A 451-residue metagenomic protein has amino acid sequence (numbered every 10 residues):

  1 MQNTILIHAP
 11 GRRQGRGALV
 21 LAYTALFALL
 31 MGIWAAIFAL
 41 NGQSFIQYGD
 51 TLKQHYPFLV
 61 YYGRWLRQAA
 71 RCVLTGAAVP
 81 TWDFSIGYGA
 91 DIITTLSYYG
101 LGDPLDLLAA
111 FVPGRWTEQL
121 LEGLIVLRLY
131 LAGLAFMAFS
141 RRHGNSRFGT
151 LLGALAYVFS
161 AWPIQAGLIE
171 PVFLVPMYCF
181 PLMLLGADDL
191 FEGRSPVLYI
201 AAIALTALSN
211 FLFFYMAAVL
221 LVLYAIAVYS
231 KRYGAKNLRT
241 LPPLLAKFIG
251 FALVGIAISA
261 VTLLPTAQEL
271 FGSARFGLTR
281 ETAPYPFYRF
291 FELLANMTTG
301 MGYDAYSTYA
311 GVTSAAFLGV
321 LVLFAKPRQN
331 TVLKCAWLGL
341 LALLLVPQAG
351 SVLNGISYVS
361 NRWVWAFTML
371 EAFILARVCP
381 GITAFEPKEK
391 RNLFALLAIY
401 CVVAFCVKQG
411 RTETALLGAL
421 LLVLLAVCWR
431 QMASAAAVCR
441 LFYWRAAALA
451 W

Functional and structural regions predicted by a protein language model:
M1-F38, P243, K247, R430-Q431 (+1 more regions): Start-transfer (signal-anchor) and selected internal transmembrane alpha helices of multi-pass inner/ER membrane
R16-L52, P57, F251-P265, A450: Transmembrane signal-anchor helices characteristic of membrane glycosylation enzymes that use polyprenol
F27, L129-H143, R147-R232, L244-A267 (+3 more regions): Membrane-embedded helix bundles of polyisoprenyl
L30-F136, L155-M177, L270-R275, T282-Y309 (+1 more regions): Membrane-interface coil-to-helix junctions
K53-C72, S97, P104, L244-A336 (+3 more regions): Periplasmic/ER-lumenal interhelical loops and adjacent helix-loop junctions in multi-pass membrane proteins
T94-Y99, E118-Y130, A156-L184, F191-E192 (+4 more regions): Membrane-interface micro-motifs in multi-pass membrane enzymes
A132-F139, C179-F191, V219-A227, F317-V320 (+2 more regions): Transmembrane alpha-helical segments
F213, C335-A342, N354, S360-W451: Contiguous transmembrane helix-bundle modules in multi-pass membrane proteins
